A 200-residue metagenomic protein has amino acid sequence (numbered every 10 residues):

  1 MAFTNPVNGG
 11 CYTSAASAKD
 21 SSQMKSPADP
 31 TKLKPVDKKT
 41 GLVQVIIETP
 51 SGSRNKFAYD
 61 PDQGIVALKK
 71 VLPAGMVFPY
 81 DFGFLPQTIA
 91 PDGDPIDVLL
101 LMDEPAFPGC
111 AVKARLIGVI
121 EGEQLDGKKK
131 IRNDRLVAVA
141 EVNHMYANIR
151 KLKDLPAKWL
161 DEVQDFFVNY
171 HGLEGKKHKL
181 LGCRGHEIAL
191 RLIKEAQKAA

Functional and structural regions predicted by a protein language model:
F3-T4: Ser/Thr/Pro/Gly-rich low-complexity, intrinsically disordered segments
Y12-A200: Hydrophobic N-terminal alpha-helices or hydrophobic patches in metabolic proteins across all domains of life
